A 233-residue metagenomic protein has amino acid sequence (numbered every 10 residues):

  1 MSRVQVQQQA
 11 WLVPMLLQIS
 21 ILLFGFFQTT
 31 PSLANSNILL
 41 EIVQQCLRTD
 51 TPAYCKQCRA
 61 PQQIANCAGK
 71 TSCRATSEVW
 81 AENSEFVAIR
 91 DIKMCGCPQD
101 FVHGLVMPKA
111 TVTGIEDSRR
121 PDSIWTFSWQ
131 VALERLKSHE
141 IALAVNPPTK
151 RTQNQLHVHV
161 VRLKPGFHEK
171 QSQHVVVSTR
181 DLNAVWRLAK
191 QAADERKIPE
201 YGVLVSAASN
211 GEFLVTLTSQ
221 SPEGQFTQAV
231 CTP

Functional and structural regions predicted by a protein language model:
M1-L12: N-terminal secretory signal peptides that target proteins for export/translocation
V4-Q5, F26, K70, L105: Intrinsically disordered, low-complexity regions
P14-F26: Bacterial N-terminal signal peptides
S32-P233: HIT superfamily nucleotide-processing domains
